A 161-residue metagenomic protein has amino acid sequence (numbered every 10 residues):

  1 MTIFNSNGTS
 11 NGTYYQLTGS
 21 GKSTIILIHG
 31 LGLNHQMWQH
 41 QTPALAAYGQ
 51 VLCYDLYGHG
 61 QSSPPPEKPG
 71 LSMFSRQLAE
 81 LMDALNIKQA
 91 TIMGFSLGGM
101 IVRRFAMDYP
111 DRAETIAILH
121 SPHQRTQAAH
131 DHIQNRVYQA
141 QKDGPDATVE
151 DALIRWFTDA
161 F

Functional and structural regions predicted by a protein language model:
M1-I26, A46-Q50, I87-K88: Alpha/beta-hydrolase fold catalytic core
G21-K22, G30-L33, S96: Active-site glycine-rich loops that stabilize anionic/oxyanionic intermediates across multiple enzyme folds
G30-T42: The serine-hydrolase catalytic nucleophile loop
G32, L56-G60, H123: Alpha/beta-hydrolase active-site loop signature
Q39-A44, L52-G94: Active-site loop/oxyanion-hole signature of alpha/beta-hydrolase fold enzymes
M100-D108, R112-D143, A147-E150: Flexible "cap/lid" loop of the alpha/beta hydrolase fold
D159-F161: Alpha/beta-hydrolase
